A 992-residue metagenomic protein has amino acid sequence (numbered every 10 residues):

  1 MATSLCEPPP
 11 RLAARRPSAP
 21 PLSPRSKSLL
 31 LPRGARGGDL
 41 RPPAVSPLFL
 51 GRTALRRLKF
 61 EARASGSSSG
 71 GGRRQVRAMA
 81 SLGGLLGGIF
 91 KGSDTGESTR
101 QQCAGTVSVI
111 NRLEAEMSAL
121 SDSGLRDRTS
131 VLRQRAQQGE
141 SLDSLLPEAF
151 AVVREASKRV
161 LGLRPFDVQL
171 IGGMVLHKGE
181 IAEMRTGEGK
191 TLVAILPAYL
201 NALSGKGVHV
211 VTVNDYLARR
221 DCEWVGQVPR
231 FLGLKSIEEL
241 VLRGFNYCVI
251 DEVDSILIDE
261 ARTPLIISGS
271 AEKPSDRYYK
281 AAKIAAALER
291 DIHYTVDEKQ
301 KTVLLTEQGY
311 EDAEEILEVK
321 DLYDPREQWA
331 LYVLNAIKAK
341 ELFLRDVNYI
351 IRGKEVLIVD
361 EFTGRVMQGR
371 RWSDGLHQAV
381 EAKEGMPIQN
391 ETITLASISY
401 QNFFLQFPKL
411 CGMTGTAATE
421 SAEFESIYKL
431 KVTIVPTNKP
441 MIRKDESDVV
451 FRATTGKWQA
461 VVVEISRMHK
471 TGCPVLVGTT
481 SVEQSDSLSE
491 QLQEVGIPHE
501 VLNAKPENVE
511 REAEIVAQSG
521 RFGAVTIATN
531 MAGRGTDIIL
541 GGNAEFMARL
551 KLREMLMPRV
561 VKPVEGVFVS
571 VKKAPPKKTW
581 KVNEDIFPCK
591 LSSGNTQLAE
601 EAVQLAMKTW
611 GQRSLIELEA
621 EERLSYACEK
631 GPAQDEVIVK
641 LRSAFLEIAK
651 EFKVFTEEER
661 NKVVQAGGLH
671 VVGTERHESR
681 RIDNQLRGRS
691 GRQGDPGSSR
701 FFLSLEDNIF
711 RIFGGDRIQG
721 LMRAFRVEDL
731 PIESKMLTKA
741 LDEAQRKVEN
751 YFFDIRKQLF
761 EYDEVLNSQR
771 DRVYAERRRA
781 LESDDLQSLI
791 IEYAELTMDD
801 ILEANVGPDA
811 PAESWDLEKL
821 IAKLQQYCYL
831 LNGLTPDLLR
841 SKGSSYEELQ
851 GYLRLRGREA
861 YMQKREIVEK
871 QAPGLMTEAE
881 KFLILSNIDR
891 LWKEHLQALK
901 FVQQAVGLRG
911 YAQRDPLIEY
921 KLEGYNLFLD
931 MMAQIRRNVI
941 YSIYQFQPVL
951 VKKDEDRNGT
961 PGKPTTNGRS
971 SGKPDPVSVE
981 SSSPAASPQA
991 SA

Functional and structural regions predicted by a protein language model:
A2-R15, S23, L29-P32, L48-R726 (+1 more regions): Conserved P-loop NTPase motor core
P8, G37-L40, L58-A62, E955 (+1 more regions): Acidic/serine- and proline-rich intrinsically disordered regions
K27-S28, A35-D39: Q-rich, low-complexity intrinsically disordered regions
R33-G37, L50, S65, S69-G71 (+8 more regions): Feature targets compositionally biased, intrinsically disordered low-complexity regions with long contiguous runs
G37-R41, A54, S69, A182 (+7 more regions): Polar low-complexity intrinsically disordered regions enriched in Ser/Thr and small residues
Y349-L357, T363-G369, G631, V664 (+4 more regions): Extended, charged helical/alpha-beta scaffold domains that provide interaction surfaces
